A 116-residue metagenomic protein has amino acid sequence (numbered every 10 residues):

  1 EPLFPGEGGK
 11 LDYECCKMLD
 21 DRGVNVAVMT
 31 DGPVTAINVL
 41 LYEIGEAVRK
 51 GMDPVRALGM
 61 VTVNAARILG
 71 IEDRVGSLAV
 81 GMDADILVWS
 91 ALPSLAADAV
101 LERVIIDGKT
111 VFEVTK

Functional and structural regions predicted by a protein language model:
E1-W89: His/Asp/Glu-enriched, well-ordered alpha-helical/loop segment that forms or immediately abuts the divalent-metal
A79-K116: C-terminal cap of metal-dependent C-N hydrolases
